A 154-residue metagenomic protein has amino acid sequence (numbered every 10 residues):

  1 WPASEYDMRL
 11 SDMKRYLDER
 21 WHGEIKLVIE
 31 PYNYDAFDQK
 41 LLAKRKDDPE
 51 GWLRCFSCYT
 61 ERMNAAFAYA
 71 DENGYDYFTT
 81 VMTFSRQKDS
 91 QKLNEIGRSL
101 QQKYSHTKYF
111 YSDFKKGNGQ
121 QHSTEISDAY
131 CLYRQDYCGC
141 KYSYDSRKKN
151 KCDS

Functional and structural regions predicted by a protein language model:
W1-S154: Nucleotide-activated chemistry modules centered on ATP-dependent adenylation/adenylyltransferase
